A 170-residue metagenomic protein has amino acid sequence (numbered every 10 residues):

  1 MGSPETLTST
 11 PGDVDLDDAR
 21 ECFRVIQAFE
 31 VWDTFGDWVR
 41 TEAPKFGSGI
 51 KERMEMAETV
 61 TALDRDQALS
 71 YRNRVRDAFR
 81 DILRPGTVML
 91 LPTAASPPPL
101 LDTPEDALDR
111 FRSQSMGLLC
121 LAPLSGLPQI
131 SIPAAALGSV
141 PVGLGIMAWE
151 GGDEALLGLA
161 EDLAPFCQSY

Functional and structural regions predicted by a protein language model:
M1-S113: Amidase signature
T34-D37, C120, G158-D162: Alpha-helical scaffold segments in soluble metabolic enzymes
A78, M116-G117, G158: Short Gly/charged-rich anion-binding patches and loops
R110-I132: Small-aliphatic-rich amphipathic alpha-helix that forms the alpha element of a beta-alpha
L124-Y170: Structural helix-boundary/capping segments
